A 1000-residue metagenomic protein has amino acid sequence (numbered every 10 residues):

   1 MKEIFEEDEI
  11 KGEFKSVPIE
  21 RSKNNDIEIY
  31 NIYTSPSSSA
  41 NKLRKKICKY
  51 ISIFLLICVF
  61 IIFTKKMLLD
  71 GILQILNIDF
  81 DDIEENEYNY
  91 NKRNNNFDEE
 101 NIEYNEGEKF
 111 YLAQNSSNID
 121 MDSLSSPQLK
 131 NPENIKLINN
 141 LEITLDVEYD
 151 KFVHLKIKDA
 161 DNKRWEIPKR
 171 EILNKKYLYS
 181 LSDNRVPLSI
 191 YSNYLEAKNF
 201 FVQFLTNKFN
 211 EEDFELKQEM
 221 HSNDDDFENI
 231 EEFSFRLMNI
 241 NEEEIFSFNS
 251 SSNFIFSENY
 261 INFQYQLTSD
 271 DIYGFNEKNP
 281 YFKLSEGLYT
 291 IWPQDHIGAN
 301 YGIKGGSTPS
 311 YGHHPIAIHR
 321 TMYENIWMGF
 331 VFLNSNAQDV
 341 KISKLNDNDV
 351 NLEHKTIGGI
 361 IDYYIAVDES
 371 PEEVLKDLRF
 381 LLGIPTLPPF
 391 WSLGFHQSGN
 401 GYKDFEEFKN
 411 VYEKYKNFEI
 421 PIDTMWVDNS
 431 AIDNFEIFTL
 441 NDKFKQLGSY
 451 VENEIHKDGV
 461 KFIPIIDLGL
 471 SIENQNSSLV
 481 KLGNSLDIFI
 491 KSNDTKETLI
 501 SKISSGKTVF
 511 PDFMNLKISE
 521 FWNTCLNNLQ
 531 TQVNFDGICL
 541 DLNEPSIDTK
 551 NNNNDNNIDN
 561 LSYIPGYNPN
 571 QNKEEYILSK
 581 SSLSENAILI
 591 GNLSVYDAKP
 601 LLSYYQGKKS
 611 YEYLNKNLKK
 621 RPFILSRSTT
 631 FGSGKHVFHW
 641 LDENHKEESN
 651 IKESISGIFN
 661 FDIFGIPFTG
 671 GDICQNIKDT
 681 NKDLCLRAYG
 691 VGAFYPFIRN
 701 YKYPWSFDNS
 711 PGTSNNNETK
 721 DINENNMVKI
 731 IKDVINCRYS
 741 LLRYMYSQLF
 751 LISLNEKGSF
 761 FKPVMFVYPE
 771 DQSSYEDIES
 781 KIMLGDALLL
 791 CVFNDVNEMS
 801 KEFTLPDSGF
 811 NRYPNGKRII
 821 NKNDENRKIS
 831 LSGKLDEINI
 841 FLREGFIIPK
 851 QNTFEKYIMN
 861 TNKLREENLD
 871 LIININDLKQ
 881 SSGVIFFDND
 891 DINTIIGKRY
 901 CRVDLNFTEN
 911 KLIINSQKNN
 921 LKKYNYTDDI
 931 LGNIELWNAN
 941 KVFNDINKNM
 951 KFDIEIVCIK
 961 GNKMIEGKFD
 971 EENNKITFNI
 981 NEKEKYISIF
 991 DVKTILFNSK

Functional and structural regions predicted by a protein language model:
M1-R44: Short, low-complexity, Lys/Arg-enriched N-terminal segments of secretory-pathway carbohydrate enzymes
N41-G71: N-terminal signal-anchor transmembrane helix specifying type II single-pass membrane topology of secretory-pathway
D70-N162, L195-F200, D213-D226: Mature N-terminal, pre-catalytic/accessory segment of carbohydrate-active enzymes
L137-N140, V147, K158-N162, E166-P168 (+8 more regions): Catalytic and substrate-binding clefts that recognize carbohydrates or anionic sugar/phosphate headgroups
L145, L155-I157, N199, Q218 (+3 more regions): Short, well-ordered beta-strand segments enriched in hydrophobic/aromatic residues
P421-I731, V767-P769: Aromatic- and carboxylate-enriched substrate-binding clefts and catalytic-loop regions of carbohydrate-active enzymes
Y611-I624, S628-W640, S654-G657, F661-G671 (+4 more regions): Catalytic core of carbohydrate-active enzymes
N981-K1000: Surface-exposed interaction regions enriched in Ser/Thr/Asp/Glu that occur as long low-complexity tracts or repetitive
